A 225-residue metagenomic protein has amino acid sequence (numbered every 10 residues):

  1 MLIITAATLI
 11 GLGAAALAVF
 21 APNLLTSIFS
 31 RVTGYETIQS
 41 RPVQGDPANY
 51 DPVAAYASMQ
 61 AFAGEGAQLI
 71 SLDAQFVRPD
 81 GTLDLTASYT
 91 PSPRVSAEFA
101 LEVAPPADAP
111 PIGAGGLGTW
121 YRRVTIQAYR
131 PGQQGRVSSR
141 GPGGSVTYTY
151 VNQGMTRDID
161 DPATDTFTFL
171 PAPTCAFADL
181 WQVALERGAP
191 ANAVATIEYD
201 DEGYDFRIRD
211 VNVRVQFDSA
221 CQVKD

Functional and structural regions predicted by a protein language model:
M1, C175, C221: Functionally engaged cysteine thiol sites
I3-V19: Hydrophobic membrane-insertion alpha-helices, especially the h-region of bacterial N-terminal signal peptides
T5, T26, S30, Y35-S40: Intrinsic disorder/low-complexity detector
A6, T37, D158-P162: A generic structural signal for ordered alpha-helices
A16-F29: Hydrophobic single-pass membrane-insertion segments
G34-T86, F167-A195: Short, non-transmembrane alpha-helical segments in secretory-pathway proteins
A61-R140, A193-D225: Exposed beta-strand-loop-beta-strand "reactive/processing" segments of non-cytosolic proteins
L117-V194: Long, charged/polar, surface-exposed segments that mediate recognition or autoinhibition
